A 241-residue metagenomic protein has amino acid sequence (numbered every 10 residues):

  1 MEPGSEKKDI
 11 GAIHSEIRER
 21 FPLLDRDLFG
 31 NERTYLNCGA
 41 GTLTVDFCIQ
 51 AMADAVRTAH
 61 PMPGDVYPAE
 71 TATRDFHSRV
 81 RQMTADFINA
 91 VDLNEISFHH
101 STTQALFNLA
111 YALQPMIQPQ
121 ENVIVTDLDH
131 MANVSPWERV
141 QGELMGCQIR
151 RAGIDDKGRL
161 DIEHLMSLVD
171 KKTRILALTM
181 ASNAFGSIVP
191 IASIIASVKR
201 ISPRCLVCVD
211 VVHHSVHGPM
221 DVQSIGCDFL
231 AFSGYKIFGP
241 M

Functional and structural regions predicted by a protein language model:
M1-M241: Pyridoxal 5′-phosphate
